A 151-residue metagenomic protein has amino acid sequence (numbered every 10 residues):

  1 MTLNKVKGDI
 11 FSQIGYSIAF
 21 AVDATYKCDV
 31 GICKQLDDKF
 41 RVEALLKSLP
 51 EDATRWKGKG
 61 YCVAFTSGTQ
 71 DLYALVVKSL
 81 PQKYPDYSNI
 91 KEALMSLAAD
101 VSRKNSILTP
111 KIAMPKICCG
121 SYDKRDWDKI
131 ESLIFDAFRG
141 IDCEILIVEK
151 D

Functional and structural regions predicted by a protein language model:
M1-D151: Macrodomain-like recognition of ADP-ribose-binding/processing modules
